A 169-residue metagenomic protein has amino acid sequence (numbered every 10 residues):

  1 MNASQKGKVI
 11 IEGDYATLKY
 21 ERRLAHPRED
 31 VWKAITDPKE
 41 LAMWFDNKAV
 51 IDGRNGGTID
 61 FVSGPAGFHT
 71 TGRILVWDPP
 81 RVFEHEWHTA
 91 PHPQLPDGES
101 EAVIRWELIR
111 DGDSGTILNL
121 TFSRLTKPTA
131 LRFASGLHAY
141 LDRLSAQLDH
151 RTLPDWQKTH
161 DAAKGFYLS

Functional and structural regions predicted by a protein language model:
M1-K48: Hydrophobic ligand-binding cavity/cleft-lining segments
A3, R124-S169: A conserved amphipathic terminal alpha-helix motif
T17-L18, P91-A146: Beta-strand/loop substructures that line and gate deep hydrophobic ligand-binding cavities in soluble
K19-Y20, H26, K39-R73, P80-V82 (+1 more regions): Short beta-edge strand/loop motif at the mouth of beta-sheet-based domains
R28, L75-R81, E107-I117: A short, structured loop/turn motif at beta-sheet edges
V31, L41, I59, I74 (+4 more regions): Hydrophobic pocket/interface hotspot
W32-I35, W44, W77, E86-T89 (+2 more regions): Tryptophan-centric aromatic hotspots in well-structured domains and transmembrane helices
S63, E86-W87, L120-F122: Residue-level recognition of conserved beta-strand positions in structured domain cores
